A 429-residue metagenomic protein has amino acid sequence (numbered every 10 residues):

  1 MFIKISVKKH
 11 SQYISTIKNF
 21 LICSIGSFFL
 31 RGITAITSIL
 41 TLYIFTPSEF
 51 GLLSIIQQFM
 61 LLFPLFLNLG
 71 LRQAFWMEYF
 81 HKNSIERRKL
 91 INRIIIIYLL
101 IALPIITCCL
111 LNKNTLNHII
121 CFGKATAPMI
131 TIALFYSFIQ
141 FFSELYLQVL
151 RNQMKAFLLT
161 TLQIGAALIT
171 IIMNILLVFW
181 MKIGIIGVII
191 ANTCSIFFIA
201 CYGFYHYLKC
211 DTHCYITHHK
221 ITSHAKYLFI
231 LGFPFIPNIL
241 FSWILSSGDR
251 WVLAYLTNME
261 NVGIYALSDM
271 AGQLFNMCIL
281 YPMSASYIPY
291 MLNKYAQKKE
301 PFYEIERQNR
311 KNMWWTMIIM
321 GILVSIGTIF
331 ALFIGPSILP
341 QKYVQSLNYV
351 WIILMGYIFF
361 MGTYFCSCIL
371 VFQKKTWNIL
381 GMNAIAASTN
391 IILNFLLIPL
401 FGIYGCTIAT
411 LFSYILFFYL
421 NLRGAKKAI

Functional and structural regions predicted by a protein language model:
F2-I5, F75, Q148-V149, A156 (+8 more regions): C-terminal transmembrane helix end/exit motif
F2-T16, A125, F157, I185-I189 (+3 more regions): Interhelical loop/hinge segments that connect adjacent transmembrane helices in multipass membrane
S15-R72, C109-L110, Y136, A167-I171 (+6 more regions): Signature of the first transmembrane helix
T16, K113-A133, R310, T328-I358: Interfacial segments at transmembrane-helix termini and the short loops linking adjacent helices
K18-L30, I56, L65-N114, P128-T131 (+1 more regions): Membrane-water interface segments that mark the loop-to-transmembrane alpha-helix transition
L67-N83, N152, S268, G272-E306 (+1 more regions): Helix-loop junctions and terminal segments of transmembrane helices in multi-pass membrane transport/translocation
E78, F138-L162, W351-I385, A425: Membrane-interface junctions at transmembrane-helix termini in multi-pass inner-membrane proteins
A127-T131, T160-C210, A384-T389, I403-K426: Hydrophobic alpha-helical transmembrane segments
